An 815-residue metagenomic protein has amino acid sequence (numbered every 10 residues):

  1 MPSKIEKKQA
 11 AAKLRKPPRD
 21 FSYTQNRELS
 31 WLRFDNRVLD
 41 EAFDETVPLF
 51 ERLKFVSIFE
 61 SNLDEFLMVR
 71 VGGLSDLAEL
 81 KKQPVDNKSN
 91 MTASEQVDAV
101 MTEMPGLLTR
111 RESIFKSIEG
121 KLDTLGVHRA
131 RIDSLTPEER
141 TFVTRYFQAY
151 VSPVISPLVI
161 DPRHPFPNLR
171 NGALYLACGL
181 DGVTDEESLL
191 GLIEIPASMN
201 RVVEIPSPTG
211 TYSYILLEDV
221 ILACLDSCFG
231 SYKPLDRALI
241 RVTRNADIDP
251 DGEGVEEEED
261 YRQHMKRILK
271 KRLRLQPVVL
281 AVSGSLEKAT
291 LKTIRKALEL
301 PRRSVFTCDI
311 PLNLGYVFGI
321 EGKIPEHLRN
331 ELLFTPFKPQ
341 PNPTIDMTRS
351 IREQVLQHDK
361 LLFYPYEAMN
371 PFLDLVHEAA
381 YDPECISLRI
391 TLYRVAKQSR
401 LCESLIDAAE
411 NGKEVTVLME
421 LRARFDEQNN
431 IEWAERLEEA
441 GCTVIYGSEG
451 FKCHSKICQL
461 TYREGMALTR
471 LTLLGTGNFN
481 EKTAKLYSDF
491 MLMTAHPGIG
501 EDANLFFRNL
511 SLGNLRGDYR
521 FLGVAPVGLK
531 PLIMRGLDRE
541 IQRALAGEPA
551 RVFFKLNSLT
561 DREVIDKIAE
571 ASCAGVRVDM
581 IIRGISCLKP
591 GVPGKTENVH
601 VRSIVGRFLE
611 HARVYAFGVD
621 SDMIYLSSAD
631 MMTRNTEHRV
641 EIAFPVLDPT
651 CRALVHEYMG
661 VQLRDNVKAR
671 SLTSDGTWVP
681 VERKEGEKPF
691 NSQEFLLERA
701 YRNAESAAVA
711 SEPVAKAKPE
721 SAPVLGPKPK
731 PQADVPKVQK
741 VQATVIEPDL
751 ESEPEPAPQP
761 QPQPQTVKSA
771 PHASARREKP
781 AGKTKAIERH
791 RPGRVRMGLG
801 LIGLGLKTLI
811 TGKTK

Functional and structural regions predicted by a protein language model:
P2-V552, E570, A574, S586-K815: N-terminal localization/anchoring segments of enzymes in phospholipid and broader phosphate metabolism
R562: Active-site glycine- and acidic-residue-rich loops that bind and position anionic ligands or nucleotide-like cofactors
R577-I581: Hydrophobic alpha/beta core scaffold segments
